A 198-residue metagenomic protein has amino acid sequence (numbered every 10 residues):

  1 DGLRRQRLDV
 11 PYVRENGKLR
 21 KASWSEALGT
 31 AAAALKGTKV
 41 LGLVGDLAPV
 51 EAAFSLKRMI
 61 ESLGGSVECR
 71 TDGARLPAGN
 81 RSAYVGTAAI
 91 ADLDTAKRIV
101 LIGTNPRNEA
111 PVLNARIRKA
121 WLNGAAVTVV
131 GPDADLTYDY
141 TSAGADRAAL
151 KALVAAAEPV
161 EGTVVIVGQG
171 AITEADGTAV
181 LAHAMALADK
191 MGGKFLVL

Functional and structural regions predicted by a protein language model:
D1-A156, Q169-G170: N-terminal export/assembly segments and adjacent metallocofactor-ligating motifs of anaerobic energy-metabolism
V160-T163: Structural alpha/beta core scaffold segments of enzyme domains
I166-L198: A glycine-rich, hydrophobic/aromatic-adjacent loop/helix-cap motif
